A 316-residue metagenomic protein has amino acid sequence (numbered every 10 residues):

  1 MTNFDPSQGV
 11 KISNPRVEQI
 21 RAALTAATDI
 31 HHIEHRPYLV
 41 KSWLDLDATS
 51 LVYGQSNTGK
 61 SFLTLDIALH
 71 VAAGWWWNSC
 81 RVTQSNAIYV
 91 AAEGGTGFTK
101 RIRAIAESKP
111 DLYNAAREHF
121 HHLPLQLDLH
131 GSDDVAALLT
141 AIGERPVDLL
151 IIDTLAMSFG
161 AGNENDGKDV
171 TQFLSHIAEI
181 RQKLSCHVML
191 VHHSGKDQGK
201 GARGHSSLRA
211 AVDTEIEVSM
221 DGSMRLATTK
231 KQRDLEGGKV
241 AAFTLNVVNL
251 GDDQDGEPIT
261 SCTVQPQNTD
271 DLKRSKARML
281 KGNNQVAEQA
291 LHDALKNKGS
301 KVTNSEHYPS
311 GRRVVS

Functional and structural regions predicted by a protein language model:
N3-V17, G143-P146, Q182-K183, D221-S316: C-terminal regions of RecA-like/P-loop NTPase motor modules
N14-L39: N-terminal pre-Walker A segment at the start of P-loop NTPase domains
I33-H35, V40-K41, Q55-S56, V82-N163 (+5 more regions): Conserved inter-motif catalytic segment of the P-loop NTP-binding fold
W43-A48, H187: Short amphipathic alpha-helix starts
L46-S50, S85-N86: Pre-Walker A (Motif I) flank of P-loop NTPase domains
L51-V52, N57, S61-F62, L149 (+1 more regions): Phosphate-binding/switch region of NTP-binding enzymes
L63, I67: Hydrophobic positions on the alpha1 helix immediately C-terminal to the Walker A/P-loop
H70-T83: Post-Walker A helix-loop "phosphate-sensing" segment adjacent to the P-loop in P-loop NTPases
